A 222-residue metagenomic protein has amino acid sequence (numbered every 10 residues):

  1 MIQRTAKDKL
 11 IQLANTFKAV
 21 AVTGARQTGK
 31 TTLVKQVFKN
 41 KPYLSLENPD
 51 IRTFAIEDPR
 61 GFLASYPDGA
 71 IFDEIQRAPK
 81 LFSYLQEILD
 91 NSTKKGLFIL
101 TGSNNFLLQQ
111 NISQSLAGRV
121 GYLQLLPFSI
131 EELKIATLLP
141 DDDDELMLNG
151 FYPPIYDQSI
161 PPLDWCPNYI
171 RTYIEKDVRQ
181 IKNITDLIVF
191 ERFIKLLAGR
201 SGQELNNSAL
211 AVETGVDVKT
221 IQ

Functional and structural regions predicted by a protein language model:
M1-A14: Pre-Walker A adenine-sensing motif
A19-V22: Hydrophobic anchor at the beta1->P-loop junction of P-loop NTPases
K30-T31: Conserved lysine of the Walker
K41-F72: Short glycine-rich substrate-engagement loop in P-loop NTPases that contacts/grips substrate
F82-F106, Q110-S115: Conserved catalytic/switch belt of AAA+ P-loop NTPases
F106-Y122, I135-L139: Short regulatory helix/loop adjacent to the ATP-binding pocket of P-loop NTPases
L126-Q222: Interdomain hinge/linker elements that couple catalytic modules in large macromolecular machines
